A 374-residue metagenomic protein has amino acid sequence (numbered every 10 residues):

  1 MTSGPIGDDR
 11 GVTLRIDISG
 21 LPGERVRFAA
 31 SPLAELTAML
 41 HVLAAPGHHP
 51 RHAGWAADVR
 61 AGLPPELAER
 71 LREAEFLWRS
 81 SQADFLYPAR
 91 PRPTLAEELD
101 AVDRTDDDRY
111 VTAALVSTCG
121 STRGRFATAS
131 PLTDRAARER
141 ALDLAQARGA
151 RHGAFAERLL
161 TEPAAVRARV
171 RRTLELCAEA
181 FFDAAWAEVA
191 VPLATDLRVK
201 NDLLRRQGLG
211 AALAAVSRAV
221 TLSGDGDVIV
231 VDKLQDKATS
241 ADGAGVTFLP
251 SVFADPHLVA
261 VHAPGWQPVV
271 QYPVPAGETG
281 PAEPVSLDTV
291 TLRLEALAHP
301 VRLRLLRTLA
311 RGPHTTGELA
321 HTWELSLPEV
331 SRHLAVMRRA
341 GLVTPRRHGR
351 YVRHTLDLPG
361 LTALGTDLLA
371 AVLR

Functional and structural regions predicted by a protein language model:
T2-I229, T239: N-terminal, charged low-complexity regulatory/assembly segments
H41-L43, R90, S251-F253, P275-G277 (+1 more regions): Generic structural motif
E66, P300-V301, P359: Cytosolic histidine kinase catalytic core of two-component systems
T221, D227-R350, L373-R374: Extended mid-to-C-terminal alpha-helical interaction segments
R350-L356: Minor-groove-contacting beta-hairpin "wing" of winged helix-turn-helix DNA-binding domains
L356-R374: Conserved segment of winged-helix/HTH DNA-binding domains
